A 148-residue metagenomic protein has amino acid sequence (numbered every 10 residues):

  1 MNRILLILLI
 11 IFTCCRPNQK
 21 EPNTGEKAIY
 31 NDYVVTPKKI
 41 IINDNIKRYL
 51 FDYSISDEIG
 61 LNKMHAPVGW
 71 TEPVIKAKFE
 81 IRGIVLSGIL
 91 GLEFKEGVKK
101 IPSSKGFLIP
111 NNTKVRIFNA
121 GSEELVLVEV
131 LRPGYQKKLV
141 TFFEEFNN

Functional and structural regions predicted by a protein language model:
I4-F12: Sec-dependent N-terminal signal peptides
C15-K63, P73-V74, L139-N148: A short, N-terminal "cap"/entry segment at the start of jelly-roll beta-barrel domains of the cupin/DSBH fold
T71-E72, G91, F107, N111-I117: Histidine-centered metal-chelating micro-motifs
K76-G91, V130: Short, conserved beta-strand element in jelly-roll/cupin
G97-N111: Short acidic-glycine-tyrosine-enriched beta hairpin
N111-K137: Ligand-binding loop in jelly-roll beta-barrel domains
